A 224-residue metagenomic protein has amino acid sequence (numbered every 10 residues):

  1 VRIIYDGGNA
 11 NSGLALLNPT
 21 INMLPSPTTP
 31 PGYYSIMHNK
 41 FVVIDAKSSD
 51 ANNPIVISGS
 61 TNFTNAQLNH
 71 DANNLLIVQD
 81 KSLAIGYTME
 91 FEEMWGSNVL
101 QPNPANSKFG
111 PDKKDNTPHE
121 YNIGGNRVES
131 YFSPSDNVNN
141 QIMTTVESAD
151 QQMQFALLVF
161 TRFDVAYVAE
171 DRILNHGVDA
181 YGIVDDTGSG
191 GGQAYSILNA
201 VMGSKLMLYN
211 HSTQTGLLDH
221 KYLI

Functional and structural regions predicted by a protein language model:
V1, N175-A180: A short helix->loop->beta-strand "cap" motif at the edges of active sites that frequently abuts
V1-E147, I183-I224: HKD-type phospholipase D/PLD-like phosphodiesterase module
N53, D150-Q152, G177-D179: A general structural motif
V99-N103, Q154, G177: Residue-level signal for secondary-structure boundary elements
I142-Q151, R172-N175: Glycine-rich phosphate/diphosphate-binding loops that line cofactor/substrate pockets in enzymes
V146, Q151, F155, F160-D164 (+1 more regions): Extended non-catalytic domains of envelope/secretory-pathway proteins
A166-Y167, Y195: Conserved strand-to-helix beginnings and helix N-cap segments that scaffold or border functional pockets
